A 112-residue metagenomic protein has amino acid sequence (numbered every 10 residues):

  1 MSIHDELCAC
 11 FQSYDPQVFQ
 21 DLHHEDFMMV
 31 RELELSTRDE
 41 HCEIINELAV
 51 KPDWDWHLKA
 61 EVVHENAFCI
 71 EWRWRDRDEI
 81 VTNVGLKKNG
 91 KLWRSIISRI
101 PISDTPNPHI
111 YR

Functional and structural regions predicted by a protein language model:
M1-D15, L22: Short, aromatic-enriched amphipathic alpha-helices that serve as compact interaction elements
E6, V18, E40-I44: Exposed alpha-helical structural elements
Q12, M28-R112: A beta-strand edge to alpha-helix "cap/lid" segment located at domain peripheries
F19-Q20, M28: Short, structured loop/turn "capping" segments at alpha-beta junctions
D21-L22, L86: Conserved catalytic core of Hanks-type protein kinase domains
